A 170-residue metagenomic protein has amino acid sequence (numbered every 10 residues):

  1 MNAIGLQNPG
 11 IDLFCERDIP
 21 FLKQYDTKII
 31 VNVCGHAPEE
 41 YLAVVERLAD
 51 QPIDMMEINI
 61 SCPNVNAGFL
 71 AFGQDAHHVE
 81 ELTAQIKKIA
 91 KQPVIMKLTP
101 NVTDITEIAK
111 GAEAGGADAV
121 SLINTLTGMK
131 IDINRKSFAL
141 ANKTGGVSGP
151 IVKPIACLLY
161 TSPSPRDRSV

Functional and structural regions predicted by a protein language model:
N2-E57, C62-L70: Active-site beta->alpha loop and helix N-cap motifs at the rims of alpha/beta catalytic domains
Q24-I29, I89-V94, R166: Short, surface-exposed connector motifs at secondary-structure boundaries
Y25, H36, H77-H78, Y160: Histidine (H) residue identity feature
L42-L159: Alpha/beta enzyme core
Y160-D167: Conserved small/polar residues in nucleotide/adenosyl-binding loops
